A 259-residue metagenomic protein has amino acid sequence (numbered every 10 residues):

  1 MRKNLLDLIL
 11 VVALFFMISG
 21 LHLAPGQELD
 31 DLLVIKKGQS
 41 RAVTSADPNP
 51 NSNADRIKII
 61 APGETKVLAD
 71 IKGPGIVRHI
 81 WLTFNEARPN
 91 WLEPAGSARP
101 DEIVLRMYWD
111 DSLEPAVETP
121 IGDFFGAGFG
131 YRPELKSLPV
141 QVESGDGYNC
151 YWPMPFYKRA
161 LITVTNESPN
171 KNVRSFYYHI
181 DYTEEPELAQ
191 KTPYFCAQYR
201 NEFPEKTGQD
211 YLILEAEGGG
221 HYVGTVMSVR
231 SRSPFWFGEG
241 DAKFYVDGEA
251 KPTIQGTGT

Functional and structural regions predicted by a protein language model:
M1-L10: Bacterial N-terminal signal peptides that target proteins for export
K3, I18-H22, V43: Intrinsically disordered, low-complexity serine/threonine-rich segments
I9-G20: Bacterial N-terminal signal peptides
L23-T259: Beta-strand-centric surfaces of beta-sandwich/beta-rich domains
